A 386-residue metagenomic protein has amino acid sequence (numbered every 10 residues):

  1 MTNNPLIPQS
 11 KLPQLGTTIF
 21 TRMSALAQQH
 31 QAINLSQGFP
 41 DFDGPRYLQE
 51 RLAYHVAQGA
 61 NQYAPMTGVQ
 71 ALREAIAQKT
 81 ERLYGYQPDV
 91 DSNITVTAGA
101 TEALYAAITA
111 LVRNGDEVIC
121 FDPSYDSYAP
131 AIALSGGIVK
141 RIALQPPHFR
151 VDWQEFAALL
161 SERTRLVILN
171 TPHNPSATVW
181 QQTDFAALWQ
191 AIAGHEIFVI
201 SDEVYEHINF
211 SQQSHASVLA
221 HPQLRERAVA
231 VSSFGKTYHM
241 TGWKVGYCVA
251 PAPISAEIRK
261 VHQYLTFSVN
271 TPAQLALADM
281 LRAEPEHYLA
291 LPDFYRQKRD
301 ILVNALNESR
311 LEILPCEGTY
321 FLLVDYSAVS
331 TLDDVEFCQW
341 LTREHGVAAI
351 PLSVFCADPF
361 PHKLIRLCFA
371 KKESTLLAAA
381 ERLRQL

Functional and structural regions predicted by a protein language model:
N3-G99, A106, L281-A283: N-terminal small-domain helix-loop-helix segment of the aminotransferase-like
A110-I132: Conserved PLP-anchoring active-site segment centered on the Schiff-base-forming lysine
L134-K140: A short helix-loop-beta submotif of the ANL/AMP-binding
G137, G194-I197, R225-E226: A short helix->loop->beta-strand "cap" motif at the edges of active sites that frequently abuts
L144-Q213: Active-site phosphate-binding strand-loop segment of PLP-dependent enzymes
A157-A158, W340-A349, F355-L386: PLP-dependent enzyme catalytic core of the Aspartate aminotransferase-like
A220-H221, R225-R296, D300, N304-A305 (+1 more regions): Conserved core segment of the aminotransferase class I/II
A278, F294-V303, I313-Y326, F360: Conserved glycine-rich beta-strand-loop-beta hairpin in the small C-terminal domain of fold type I
